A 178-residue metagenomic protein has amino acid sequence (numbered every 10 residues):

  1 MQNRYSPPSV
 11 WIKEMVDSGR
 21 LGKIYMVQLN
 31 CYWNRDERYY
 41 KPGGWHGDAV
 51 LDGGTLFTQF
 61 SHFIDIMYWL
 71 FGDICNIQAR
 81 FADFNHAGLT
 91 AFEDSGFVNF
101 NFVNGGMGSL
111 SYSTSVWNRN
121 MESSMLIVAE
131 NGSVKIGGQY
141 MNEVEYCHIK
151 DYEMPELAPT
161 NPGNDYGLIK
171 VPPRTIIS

Functional and structural regions predicted by a protein language model:
M1-R4, V116: Structured beta->alpha junctions
N3-L89: Predominantly a Rossmann-like dinucleotide-binding segment in NAD(P)-dependent oxidoreductases
P8, D36-R38, R119, I136 (+1 more regions): Intrinsically disordered, low-complexity acidic/polar segments
K13-M15, F92, M125-L126, D151: Short low-complexity, flexible loop/linker segments enriched in glycine and/or proline with clustered acidic
R35-Y39, G96, L157-P162: Short hydrophobic/aromatic-rich motifs at helix boundaries and adjacent loops
T58, I64-E143: Contiguous beta-strand/loop segments that form the cofactor/metal-binding neighborhood of enzyme cores
F102, M125-S178: C-terminal glycine/acidic-rich active-site capping loop/insertion
